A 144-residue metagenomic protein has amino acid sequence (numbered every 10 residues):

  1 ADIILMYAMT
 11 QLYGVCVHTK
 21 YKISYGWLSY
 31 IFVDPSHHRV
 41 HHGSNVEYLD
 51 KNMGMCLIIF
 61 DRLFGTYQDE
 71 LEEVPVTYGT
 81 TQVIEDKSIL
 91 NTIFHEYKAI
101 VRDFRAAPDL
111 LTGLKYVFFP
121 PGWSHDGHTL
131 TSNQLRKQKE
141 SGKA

Functional and structural regions predicted by a protein language model:
I3-L5: Hydrophobic alpha-helical transmembrane segments
G14-A144: Cytosolic/stromal cytosol-facing helical appendages immediately following the last transmembrane segment
